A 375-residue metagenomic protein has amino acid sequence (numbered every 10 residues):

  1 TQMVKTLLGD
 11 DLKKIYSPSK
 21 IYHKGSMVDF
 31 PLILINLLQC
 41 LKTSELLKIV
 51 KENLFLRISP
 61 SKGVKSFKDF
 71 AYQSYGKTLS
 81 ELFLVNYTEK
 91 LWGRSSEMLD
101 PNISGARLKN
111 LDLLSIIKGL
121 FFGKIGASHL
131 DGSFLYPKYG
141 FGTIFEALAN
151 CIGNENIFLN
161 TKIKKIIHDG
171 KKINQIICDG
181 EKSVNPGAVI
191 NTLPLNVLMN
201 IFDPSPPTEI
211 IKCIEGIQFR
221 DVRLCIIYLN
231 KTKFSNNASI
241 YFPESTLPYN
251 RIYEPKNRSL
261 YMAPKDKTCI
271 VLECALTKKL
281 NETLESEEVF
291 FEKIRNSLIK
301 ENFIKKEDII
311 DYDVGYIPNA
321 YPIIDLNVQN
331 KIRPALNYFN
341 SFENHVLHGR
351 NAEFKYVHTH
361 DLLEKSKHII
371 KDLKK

Functional and structural regions predicted by a protein language model:
T1-S59: Dinucleotide-binding Rossmann-like beta1-alpha1 core, especially the glycine-rich loop that anchors the ADP
K14, L159, V222, I304-Y316: A short coil-to-beta-strand element that immediately follows conserved catalytic motifs
I15-Y16, L159-T161, I167, G349: Short loop/edge segments at beta-strand edges and connector loops that shape dinucleotide/nucleotide cofactor-binding
K42, K48-I166, A188, T192: Active-site/ligand-binding neighborhood in enzyme catalytic cores
T161-V271, A275-L284, E288, E292-F303 (+1 more regions): Mid-domain catalytic core of redox enzymes that form a hydrophobic substrate pocket/lid adjacent to a catalytic redox
C269-V271, A335-Y356, L362: Short FAD-binding loop at a beta-strand-to-alpha-helix junction that anchors the flavin cofactor in diverse
L363-K375: Internal hydrophobic alpha-helix adjacent to the cofactor/substrate pocket in enzyme cavities
